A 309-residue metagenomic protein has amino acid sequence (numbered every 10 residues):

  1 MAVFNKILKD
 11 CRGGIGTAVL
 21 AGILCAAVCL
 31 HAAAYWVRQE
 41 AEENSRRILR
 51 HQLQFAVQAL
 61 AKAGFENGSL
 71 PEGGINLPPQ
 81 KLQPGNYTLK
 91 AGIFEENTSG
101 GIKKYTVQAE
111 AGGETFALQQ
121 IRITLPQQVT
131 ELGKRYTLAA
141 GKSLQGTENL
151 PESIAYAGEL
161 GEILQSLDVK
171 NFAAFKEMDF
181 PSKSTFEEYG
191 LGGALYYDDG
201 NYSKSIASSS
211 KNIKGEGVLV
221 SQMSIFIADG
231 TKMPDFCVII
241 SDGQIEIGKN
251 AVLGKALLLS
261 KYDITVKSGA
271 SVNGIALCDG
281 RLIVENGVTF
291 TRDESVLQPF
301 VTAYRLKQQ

Functional and structural regions predicted by a protein language model:
A2-L164, V296-Q309: Beta-strand/loop motifs with alternating small/hydrophobic and polar/acidic residues, enriched in the first structured
R12-G13, V107, I239, L258 (+1 more regions): Short low-polarity hydrophobic stretches
T88, E110-Q119, K142-P151, N201-A207 (+4 more regions): Short, surface-exposed beta-strand/loop "edge" segments at domain boundaries and coil↔beta transitions
V129-K183, T231-K232, E246-Q309: Predominantly polar beta-repeat domains that present long G/T/S/D/N-rich surfaces used to bind, process, or adhere
K176, F180-V220, S224-F226, G230-K232: N-terminal domain-start segments of secreted/luminal proteins
V218, F236-V238, K255-L257: Right-handed parallel beta-helix
D229-T231, F236-C237, G243: Alpha-helical adaptor scaffolds
